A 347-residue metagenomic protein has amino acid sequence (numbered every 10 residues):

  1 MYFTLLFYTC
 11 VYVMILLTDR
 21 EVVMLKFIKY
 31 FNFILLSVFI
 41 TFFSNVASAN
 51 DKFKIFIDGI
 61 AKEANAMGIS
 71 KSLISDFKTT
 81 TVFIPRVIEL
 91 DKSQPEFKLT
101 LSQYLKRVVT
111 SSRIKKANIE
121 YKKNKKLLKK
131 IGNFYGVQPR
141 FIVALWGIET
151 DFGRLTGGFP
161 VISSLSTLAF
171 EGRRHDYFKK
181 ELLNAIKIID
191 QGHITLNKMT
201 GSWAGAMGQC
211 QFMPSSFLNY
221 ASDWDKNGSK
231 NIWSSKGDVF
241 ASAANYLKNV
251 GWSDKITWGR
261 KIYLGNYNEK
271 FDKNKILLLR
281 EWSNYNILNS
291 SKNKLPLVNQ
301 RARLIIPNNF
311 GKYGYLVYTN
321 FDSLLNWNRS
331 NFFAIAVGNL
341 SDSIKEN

Functional and structural regions predicted by a protein language model:
N32-F42: Bacterial N-terminal signal peptides
N45-A49: Sec/Tat signal peptide C-region and signal peptidase I cleavage site
N50-G132: An acidic, Gly/Ser/Thr/Pro-rich helix-cap/linker signature
A64, L73-P85, G136-G153, A185-I188 (+1 more regions): Short, functionally critical alpha-helical segments immediately adjacent to catalytic or ligand/cofactor-binding
F83-L90, T150-F159, E171-H175, Q191-N197 (+3 more regions): Secretory-pathway/luminal and periplasmic proteins that interact with or process carbohydrate-rich
K106-I119, G172, D176-K179, N197 (+2 more regions): Substrate-binding clefts and substrate-entry loops adjacent to catalytic sites of polymer-processing enzymes acting on
L196-L295: Flexible, glycine-rich surface segments
G265-N347: C-terminal soluble interaction/assembly domains
